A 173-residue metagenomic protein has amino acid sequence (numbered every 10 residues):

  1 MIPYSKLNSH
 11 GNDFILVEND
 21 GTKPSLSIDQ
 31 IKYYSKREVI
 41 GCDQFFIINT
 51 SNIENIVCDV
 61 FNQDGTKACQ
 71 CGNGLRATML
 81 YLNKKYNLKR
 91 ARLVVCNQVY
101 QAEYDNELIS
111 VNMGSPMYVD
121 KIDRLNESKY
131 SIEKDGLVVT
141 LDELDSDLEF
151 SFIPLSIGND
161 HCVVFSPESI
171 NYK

Functional and structural regions predicted by a protein language model:
M1-N106, S146-I153, C162-K173: A glycine-rich beta-to-alpha transition motif near the start of alpha/beta enzyme domains, typified by
A68, G114-S115, D123, F165: Flexible, glycine/proline-enriched loop segments at strand-loop-helix junctions that form or flank small-ligand binding
E103-P116: A structural-propensity feature for long, helix-poor, extended segments
M117-F150: Active-site glycine-rich loop that binds ribose-phosphate moieties when present
